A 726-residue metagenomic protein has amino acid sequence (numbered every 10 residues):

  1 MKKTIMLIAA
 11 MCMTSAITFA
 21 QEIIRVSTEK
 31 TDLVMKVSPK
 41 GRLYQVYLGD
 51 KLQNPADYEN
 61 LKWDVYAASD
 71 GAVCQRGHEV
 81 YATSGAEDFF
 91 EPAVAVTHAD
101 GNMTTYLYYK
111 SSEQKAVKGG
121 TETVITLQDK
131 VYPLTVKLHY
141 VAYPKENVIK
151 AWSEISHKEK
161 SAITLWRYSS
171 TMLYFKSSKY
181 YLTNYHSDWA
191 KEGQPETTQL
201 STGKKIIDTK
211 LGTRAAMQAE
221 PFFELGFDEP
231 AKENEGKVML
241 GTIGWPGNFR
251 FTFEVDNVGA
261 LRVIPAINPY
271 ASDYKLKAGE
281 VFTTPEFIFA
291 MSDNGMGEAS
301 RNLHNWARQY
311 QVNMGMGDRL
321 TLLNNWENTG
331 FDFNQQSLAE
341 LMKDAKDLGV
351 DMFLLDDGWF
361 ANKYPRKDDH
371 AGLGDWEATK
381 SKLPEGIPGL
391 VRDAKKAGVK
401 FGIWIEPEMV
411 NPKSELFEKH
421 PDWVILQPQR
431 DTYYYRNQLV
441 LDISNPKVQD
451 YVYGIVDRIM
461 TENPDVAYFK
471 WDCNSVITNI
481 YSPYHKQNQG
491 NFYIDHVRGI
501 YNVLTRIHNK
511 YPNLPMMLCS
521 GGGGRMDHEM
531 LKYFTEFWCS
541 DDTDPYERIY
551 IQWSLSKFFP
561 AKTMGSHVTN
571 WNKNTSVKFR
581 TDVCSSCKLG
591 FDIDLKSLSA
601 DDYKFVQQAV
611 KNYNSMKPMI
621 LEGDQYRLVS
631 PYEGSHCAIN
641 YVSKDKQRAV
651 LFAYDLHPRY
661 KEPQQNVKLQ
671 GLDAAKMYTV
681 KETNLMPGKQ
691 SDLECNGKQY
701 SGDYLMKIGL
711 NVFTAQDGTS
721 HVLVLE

Functional and structural regions predicted by a protein language model:
M1-E22: Bacterial Sec-dependent N-terminal signal peptides
E22-S27, T31-M35, R42-E254, Y270 (+1 more regions): Polysaccharide-binding surfaces and accessory modules of carbohydrate-active proteins
K30, F223-L225, E233, S630-A674: Carbohydrate-binding surface patches
Q75-G77, G85-L107, P230, E235-N248 (+6 more regions): Glycine-rich, aromatic-flanked loop segments that form ligand/cofactor-binding clefts across common enzyme folds
N102-Y108, Y274-D293, G718-E726: Short Pro-Gly-centered flexible turn/kink motifs
M314-G454, N463, Y468: Aromatic-lined carbohydrate-binding/catalytic grooves of carbohydrate-active enzymes
P384-G386, E418-H420, V424-K578, K588-I593 (+1 more regions): Active-site neighborhood of glycoside hydrolase catalytic domains
H657-E726: C-terminal beta-sandwich/jelly-roll accessory domains of carbohydrate-active enzymes
